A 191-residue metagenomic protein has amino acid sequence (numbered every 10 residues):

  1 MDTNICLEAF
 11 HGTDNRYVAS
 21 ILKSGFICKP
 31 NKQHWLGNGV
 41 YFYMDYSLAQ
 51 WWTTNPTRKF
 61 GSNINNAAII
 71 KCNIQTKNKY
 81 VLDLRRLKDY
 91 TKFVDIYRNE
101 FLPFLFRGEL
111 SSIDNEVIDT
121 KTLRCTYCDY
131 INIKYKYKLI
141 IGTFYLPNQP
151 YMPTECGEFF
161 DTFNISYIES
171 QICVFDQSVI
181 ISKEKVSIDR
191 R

Functional and structural regions predicted by a protein language model:
M1, T53-G61, F101, I131 (+1 more regions): Hydrophobic, Leu/Ile/Phe/Ala-enriched alpha-helical segments that form helix-helix packing faces
M1-D2, N31-H34, F60-N63, F163-I165 (+1 more regions): A general structural signal for short secondary-structure junctions and capping/turn motifs
M1-L36: ADP-ribose/NAD+-binding catalytic cleft of ART/PARP-like enzymes
L7, G37-G39, A67-K71: Extracellular structured ligand-interaction cores
A9-R16, V40-S47, N73-N78: Short, flexible loop/turn elements at secondary-structure junctions
C28-K29, T57-I69: Cytochrome P450 catalytic domain signature, combining two hallmark sequence patches
P30-T57: Extended catalytic/binding region for NAD+/ADP-ribose chemistry, centered on the ART fold
A68-R191: Active-site and NAD+-binding cores of ADP-ribose-processing enzymes
